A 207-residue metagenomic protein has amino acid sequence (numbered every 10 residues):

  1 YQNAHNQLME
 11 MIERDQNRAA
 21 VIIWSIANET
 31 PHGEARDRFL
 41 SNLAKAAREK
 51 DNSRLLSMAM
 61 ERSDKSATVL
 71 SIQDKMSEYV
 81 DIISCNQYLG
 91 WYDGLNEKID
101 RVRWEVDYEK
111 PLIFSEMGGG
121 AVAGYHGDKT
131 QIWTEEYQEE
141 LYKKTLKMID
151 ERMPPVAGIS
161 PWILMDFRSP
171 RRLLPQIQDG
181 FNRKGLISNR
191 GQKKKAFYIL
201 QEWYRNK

Functional and structural regions predicted by a protein language model:
Y1-A4, R36, K193: Generic alpha-helical segment signature
Y1-M9, D64, Y125: Active-site-adjacent "subsite" loops/lids of carbohydrate-active enzymes
Q2, P31-E34, S71, W133: Alpha-helix capping and helix-loop boundary segments enriched in small/acidic/polar residues
Q7-E34, A157-I163: Active-site groove signature of glycoside hydrolases
I22-W24, R38-E49, L55-M60, K75-C85 (+1 more regions): Substrate-binding clefts and catalytic carboxylate motifs of secreted carbohydrate-active enzymes
E29, I72, G127: Generic anion/oxyanion-binding catalytic loop in active/binding sites
E29-G33, K65, W91: Short, small-residue-enriched loops and turns at beta-alpha junctions that line or gate enzyme active sites
K65-S77: Distinct, well-ordered alpha-helical segments
